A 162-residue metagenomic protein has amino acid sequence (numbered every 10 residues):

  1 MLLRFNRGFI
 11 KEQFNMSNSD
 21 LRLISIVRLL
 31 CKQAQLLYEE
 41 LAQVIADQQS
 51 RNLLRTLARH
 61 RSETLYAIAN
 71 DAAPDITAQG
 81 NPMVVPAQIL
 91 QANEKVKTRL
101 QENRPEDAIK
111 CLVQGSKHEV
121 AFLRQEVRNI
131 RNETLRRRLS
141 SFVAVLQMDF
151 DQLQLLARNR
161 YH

Functional and structural regions predicted by a protein language model:
L2-N18, S140, Q152-H162: Terminal, compositionally biased segments
L2-R7, N70-Q114, H118: Carboxylate-rich helix-loop segments that flank metal/cofactor sites and access channels in metalloenzymes
Q13-I45, E106-N129: Alpha-helical bundle segments that constitute or directly flank the non-heme di-iron/ferroxidase center
N18-V27, Q48-A67, P105-C111, T134-M148: Alpha-helical scaffold segments that form or flank carboxylate-/histidine-based iron centers
V27, A34, L41, T64 (+8 more regions): Amphipathic alpha-helices that form helix-helix packing interfaces
D47, T77, E102, N129-E133: Alpha-helix boundary/capping and short turn/kink residues
S50-A87, F150-Y161: Conserved alpha-helical segments that form or flank metal/cofactor-binding pockets of metalloenzymes
A108, G115-H162: Preference for long, well-ordered alpha-helical segments
